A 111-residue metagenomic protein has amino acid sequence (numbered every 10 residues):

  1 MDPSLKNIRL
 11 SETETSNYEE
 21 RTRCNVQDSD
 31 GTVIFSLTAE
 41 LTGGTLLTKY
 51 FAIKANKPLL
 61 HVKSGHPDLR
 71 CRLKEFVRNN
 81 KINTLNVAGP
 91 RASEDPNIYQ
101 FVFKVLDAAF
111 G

Functional and structural regions predicted by a protein language model:
M1-T84, R91, I98-A109: Acidic/glycine-enriched connector segments
